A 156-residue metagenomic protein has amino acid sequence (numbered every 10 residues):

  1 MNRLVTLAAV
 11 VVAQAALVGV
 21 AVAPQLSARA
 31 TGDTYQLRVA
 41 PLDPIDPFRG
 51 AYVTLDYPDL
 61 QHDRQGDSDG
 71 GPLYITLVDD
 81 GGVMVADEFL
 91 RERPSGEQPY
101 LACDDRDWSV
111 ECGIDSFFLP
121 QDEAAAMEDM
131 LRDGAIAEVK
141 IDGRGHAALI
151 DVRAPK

Functional and structural regions predicted by a protein language model:
L4-P24: Hydrophobic membrane-insertion alpha-helices, especially the h-region of bacterial N-terminal signal peptides
L17-V39: Aromatic-capped interface at the extracytoplasmic side of an N-terminal signal-anchor transmembrane helix
A21-L26, D63-Q65, A126: Intrinsically disordered, low-complexity boundary segments flanking structured domains
S27-T31, P47, D67-D69, S95 (+1 more regions): A generic structural signal for short, solvent-exposed coil/turn residues that cap or connect secondary-structure
G32-T34, Y52, G70-P72, G134-I136: Extracytoplasmic
R38-G71: Short extracytoplasmic
Y74-K156: Beta-strand-rich cores of mature extracytoplasmic or soluble domains
